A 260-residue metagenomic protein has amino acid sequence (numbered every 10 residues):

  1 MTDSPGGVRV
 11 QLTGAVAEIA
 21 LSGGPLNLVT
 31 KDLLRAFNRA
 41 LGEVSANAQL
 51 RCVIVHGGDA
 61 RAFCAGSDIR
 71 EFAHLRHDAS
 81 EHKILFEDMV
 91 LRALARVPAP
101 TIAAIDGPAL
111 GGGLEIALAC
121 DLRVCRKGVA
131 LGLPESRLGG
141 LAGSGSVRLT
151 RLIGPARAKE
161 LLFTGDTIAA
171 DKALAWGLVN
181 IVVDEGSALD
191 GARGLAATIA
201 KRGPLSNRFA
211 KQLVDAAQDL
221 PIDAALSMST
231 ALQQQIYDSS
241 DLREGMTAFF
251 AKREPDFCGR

Functional and structural regions predicted by a protein language model:
M1-G14, G23, N47, A60 (+3 more regions): C-terminal alpha-helix plus adjacent terminal tail
M1-H56, R92: Conserved CoA-thioester-binding segment of acyl-CoA-metabolizing enzymes
V16-A20, I54-H56, R76, I102-A104 (+1 more regions): Structural motif
I19, F37, V55, D68 (+5 more regions): Terminal peptide-recognition signature
L33-F37, K83-F86, A188, S229: Hydrophobic alpha-helical membrane-association signature
G57-R92, A109, R137, P221: Glycine- (often His-adjacent) and acidic-residue-rich active-site loop that binds/positions the CoA thioester
R92-N207, D238-S239, E244-T247, R253: Crotonase-fold acyl-CoA enzyme core
